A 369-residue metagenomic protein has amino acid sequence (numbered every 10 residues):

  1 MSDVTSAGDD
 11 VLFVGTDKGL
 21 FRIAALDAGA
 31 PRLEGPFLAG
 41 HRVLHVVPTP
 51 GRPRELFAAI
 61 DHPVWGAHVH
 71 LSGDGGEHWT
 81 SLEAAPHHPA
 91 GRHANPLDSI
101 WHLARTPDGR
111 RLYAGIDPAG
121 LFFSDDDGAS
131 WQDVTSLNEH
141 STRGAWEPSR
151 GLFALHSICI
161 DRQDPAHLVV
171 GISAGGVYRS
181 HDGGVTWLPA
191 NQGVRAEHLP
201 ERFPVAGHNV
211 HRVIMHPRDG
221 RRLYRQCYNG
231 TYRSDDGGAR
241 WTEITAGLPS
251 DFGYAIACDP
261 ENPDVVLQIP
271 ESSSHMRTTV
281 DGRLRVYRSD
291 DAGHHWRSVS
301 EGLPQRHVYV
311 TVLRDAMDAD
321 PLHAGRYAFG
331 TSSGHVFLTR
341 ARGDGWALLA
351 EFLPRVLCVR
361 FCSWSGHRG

Functional and structural regions predicted by a protein language model:
M1-G369: Extracellular glycan-interacting surfaces
